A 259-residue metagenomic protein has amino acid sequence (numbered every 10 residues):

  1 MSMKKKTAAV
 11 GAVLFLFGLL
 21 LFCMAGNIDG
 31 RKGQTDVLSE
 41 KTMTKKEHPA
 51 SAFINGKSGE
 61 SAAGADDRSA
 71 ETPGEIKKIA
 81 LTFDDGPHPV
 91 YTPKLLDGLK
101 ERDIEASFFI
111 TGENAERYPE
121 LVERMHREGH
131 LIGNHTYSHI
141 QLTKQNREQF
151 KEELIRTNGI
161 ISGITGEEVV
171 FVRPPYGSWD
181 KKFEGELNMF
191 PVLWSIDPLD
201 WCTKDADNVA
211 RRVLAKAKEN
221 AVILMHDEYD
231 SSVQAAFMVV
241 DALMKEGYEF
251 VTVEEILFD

Functional and structural regions predicted by a protein language model:
M1-I79, K100-A106, E219-D259: Terminal accessory/targeting
L38, M43-Q145, Q149-F150, R156 (+3 more regions): Active-site beta->alpha N-cap acidic-glycine motif
R127, I140-E249, E254-D259: Catalytic domains of cell-wall/extracellular-matrix polysaccharide-remodeling enzymes, centered on de-N-acetylation
